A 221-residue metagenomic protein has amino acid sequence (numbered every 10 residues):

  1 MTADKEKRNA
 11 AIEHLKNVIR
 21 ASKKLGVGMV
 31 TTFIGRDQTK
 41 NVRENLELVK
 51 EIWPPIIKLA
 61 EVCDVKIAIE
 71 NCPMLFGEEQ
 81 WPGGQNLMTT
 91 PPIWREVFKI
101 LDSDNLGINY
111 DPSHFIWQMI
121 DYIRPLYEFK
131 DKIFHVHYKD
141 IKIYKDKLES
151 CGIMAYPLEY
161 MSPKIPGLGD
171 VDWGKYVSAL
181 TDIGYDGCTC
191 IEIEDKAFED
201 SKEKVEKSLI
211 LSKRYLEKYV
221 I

Functional and structural regions predicted by a protein language model:
M1-G107, W117, E128: Active-site acidic/histidine proton-transfer and metal-coordination neighborhood in alpha/beta enzyme cores
G26-M29, R43, K66, E79-Q80 (+1 more regions): Histidine-acidic metal/acid-base catalytic patches
